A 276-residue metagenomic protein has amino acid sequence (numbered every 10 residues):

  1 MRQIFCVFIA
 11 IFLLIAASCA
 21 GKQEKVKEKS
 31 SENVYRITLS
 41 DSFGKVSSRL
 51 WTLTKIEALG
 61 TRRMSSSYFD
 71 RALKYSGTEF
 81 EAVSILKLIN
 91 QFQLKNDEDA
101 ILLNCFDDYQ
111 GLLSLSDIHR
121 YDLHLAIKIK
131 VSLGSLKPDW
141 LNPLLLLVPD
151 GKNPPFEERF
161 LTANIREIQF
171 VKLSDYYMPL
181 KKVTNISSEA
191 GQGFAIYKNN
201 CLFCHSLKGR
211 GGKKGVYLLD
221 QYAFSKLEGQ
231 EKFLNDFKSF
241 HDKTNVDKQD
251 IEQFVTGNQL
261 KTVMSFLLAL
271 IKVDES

Functional and structural regions predicted by a protein language model:
R2-A10: Sec-dependent signal peptide recognition, specifically the positively charged N-region followed immediately by
I15-S18: C-terminal motif of bacterial Sec signal peptides marking the signal peptidase cleavage site
A20-K22: Bacterial signal peptide processing site
E24-K172, Q249: Structured, non-membrane catalytic/scaffold regions adjacent to prosthetic-group chemistry
L173-A195: Electrostatic cytochrome c docking/interface patches
G193-K208, V263-L267: The canonical Cys-X-X-Cys-His
S206-K238: Gly/Gly-Pro-rich "capping" loops immediately C-terminal to redox-active cysteine motifs in periplasmic/lumenal
K214-D220, F237-S276: Axial heme c-ligation environment in periplasmic c-type cytochrome domains
